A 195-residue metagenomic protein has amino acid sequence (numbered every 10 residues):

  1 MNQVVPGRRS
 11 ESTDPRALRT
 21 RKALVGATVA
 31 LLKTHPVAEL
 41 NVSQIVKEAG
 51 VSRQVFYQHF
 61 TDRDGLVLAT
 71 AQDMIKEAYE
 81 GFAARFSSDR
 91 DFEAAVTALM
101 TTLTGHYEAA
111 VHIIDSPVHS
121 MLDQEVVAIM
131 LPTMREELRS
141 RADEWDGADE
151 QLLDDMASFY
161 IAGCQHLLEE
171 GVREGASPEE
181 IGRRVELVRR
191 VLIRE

Functional and structural regions predicted by a protein language model:
M1-L18: N-terminal intrinsically disordered/low-complexity leader segments
M1-V5, E136-S140, E170-E195: C-terminal peripheral helix-coil segments that are non-catalytic and often amphipathic
R16-T28, I45, T70-M74, A78: Generic hydrophobic, amphipathic alpha-helix propensity
V29-T34, E39, K76-S88: Terminal helix-turn-helix DNA-binding modules in bacterial transcription factors
L31-G65, A69: Helix-turn-helix
G81-R85, A110-P117, L138-E144, G171-G175: Secondary-structure edge/capping motif, primarily at the C-terminal ends of alpha-helices and the immediately following
F82-A109, H119: Hydrophobic alpha-helical connector segments
T97, V118-W145, Q151-Q165: Amphipathic alpha-helical packing segments from all-alpha helical-bundle domains
